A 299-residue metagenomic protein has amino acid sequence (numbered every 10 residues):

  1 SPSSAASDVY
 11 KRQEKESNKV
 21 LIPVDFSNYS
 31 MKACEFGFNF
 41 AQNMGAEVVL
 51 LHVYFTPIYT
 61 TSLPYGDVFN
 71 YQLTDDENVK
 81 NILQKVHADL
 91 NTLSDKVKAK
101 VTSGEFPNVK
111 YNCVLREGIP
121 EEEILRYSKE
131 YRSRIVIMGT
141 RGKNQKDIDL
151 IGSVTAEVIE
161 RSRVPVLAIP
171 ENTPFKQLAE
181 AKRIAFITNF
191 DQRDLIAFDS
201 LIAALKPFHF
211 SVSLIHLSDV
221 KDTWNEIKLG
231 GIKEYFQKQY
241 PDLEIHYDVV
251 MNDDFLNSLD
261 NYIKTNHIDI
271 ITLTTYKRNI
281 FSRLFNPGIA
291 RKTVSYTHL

Functional and structural regions predicted by a protein language model:
S1-Y10, H298: Single conserved hydrophobic/aromatic residue that forms the stacking wall/gate of nucleotide- or nucleobase-binding
K11-K15, F55-I58, Q84, D95-V136 (+1 more regions): Structural beta-alpha unit
E14-D76, K182-H246, I268: Small/aliphatic-rich secondary-structure junction motif
Y29, N144-Q145, N279-F281: Short glycine-rich, flexible loops that bind phosphorylated cofactors or substrates
Y71-A88: A short acidic, glycine-rich active-site loop that binds or catalyzes chemistry on phosphate/adenosine moieties
V136-R163: Helix-enriched interaction subdomains in cytosolic or periplasmic regions, typified by TIR/SEFIR signaling/NADase cores
G139-T140, V166-N172, T274, L299: Short beta-strand elements of ligand-binding domains
I151-V154, K228-G231, F285-A290: Charged helix-capping and loop-helix junction motifs
